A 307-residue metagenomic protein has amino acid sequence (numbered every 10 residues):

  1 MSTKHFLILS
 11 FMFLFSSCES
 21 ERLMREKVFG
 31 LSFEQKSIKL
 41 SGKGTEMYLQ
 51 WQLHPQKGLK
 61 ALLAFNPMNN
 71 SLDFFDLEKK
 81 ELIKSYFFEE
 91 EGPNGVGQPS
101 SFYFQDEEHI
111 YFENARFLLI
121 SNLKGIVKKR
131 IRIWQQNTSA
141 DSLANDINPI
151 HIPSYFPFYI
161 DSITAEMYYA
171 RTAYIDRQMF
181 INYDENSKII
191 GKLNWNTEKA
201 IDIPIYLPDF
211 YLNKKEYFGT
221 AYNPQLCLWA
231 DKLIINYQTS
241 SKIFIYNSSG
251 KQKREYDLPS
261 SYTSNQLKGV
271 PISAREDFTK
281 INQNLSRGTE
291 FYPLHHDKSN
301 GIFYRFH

Functional and structural regions predicted by a protein language model:
S16-S17: C-terminal motif of bacterial Sec signal peptides marking the signal peptidase cleavage site
L23-Y48: A short helix->beta-strand "capping" segment at the edge of beta-propeller domains
K36, L82-E89, K128-A144, I201-P208 (+1 more regions): Beta-propeller fold detector
K39-L72, Y292-D297, G301-H307: Beta-strand-rich domains and repeat architectures in extracellular enzymes and scaffolds, especially beta-propellers
M47-K57, S100-Q105, I150-I163, T220-W229 (+1 more regions): Structural signature of eukaryotic scaffold interfaces centered on beta-propeller domains
E81-I110, A115, I131-I150: Blade-loop segments of beta-propeller domains
F117, L123-I163, Y168-A173, R177: Asp-box/WD-like beta-propeller blade repeats and closely related beta-sheet repeat scaffolds
Y183-T197: Beta-propeller blade signature
